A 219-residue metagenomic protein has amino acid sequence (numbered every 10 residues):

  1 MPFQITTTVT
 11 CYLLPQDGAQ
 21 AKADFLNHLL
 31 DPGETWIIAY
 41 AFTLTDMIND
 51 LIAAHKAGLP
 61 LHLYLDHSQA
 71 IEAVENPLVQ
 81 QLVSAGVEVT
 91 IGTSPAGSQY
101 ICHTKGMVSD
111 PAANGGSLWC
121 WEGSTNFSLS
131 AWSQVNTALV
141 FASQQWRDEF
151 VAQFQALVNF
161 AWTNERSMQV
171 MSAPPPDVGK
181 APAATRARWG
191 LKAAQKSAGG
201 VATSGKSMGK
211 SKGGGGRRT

Functional and structural regions predicted by a protein language model:
M1-L30, F42-D50, K56-K196, G200-A202 (+1 more regions): HKD-type phospholipase D/PLD-like phosphodiesterase module
E34-Y40: A short, Trp-centered hydrophobic/proline-enriched beta-strand micro-motif
T203, S207: Intrinsically disordered, Lys/Arg-rich low-complexity segments
